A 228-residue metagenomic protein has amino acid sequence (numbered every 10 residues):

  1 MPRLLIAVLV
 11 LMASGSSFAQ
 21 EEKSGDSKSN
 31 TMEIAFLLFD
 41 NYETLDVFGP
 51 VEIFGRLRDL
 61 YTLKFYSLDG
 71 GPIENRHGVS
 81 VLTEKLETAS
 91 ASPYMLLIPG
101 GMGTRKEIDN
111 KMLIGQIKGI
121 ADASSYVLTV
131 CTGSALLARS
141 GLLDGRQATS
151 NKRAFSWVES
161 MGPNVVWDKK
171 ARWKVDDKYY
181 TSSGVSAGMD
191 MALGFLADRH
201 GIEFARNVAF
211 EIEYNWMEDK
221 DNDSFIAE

Functional and structural regions predicted by a protein language model:
M1-R3, E21: Generic low-complexity segments that are intrinsically disordered, proline-rich and/or Lys/Arg-biased
R3-G15: Bacterial N-terminal signal peptides
V8, F39, T181: Generic anion/oxyanion-binding catalytic loop in active/binding sites
S14, F18-V127, A135-R139, D144-G145 (+3 more regions): Extended, subdomain-level signal for the structured scaffold at the beginning of enzyme domains
Q147, R153-D176, Y180-T181: Catalytic cores of DNA base-excision repair glycosylases
V185: Glycine-rich phosphate/pyrophosphate-binding beta-alpha loops
